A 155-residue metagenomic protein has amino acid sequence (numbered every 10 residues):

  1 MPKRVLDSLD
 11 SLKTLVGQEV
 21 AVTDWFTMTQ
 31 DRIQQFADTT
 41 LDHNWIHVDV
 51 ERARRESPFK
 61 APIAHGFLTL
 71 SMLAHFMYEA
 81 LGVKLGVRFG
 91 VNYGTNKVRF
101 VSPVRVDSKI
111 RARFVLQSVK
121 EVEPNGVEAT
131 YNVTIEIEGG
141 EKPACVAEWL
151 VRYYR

Functional and structural regions predicted by a protein language model:
M1-L15, P103-R155: HotDog/MaoC-like acyl-thioester-processing domains
P2-A64: Catalytic strand-loop segment that frames the active site of acyl-thioester-processing enzymes
A21, W25-T27, R99, L150-R152: Generic structural detector for well-ordered beta-strands
V22-T23, T95, T130, V146: Hydrophobic residues on conserved beta-strands that form the core of alpha/beta folds
Q34-A37, L70-A74: Predominant activation on well-ordered alpha-helical scaffold segments within soluble catalytic domains
P58-A61, S71-R113: Hydrophobic beta-strand-centered segment that forms part of the acyl-chain substrate-binding groove
H65, T69: Hydrophobic (often cysteine-bearing) scaffold residues that line and stabilize catalytic clefts of nucleotide/cofactor
